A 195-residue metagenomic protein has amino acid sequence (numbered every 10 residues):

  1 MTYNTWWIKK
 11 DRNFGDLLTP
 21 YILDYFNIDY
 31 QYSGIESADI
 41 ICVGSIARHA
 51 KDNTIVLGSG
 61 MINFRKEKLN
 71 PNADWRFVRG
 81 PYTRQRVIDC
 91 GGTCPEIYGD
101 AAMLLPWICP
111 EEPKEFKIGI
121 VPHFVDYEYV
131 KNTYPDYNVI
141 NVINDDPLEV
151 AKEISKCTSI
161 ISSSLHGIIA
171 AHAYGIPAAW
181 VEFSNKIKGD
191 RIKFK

Functional and structural regions predicted by a protein language model:
M1-K195: Active-site anion-handling motifs in enzyme catalytic cores
